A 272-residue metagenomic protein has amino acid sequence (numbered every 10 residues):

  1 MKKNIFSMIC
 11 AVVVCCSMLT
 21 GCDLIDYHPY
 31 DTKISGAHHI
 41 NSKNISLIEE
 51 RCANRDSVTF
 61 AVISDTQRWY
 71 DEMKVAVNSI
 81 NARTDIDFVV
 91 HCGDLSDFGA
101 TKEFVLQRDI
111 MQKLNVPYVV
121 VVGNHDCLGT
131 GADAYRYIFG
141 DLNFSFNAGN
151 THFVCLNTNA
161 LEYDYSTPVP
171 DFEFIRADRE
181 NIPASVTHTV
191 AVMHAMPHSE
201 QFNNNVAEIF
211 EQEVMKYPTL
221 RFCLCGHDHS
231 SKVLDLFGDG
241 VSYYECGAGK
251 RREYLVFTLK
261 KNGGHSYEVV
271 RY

Functional and structural regions predicted by a protein language model:
S17-G21: C-terminal motif of bacterial Sec signal peptides marking the signal peptidase cleavage site
C22-L106: N-terminal active-site segment of His-dependent metallophosphoesterases
L24-N41, S46-L47, I63, F146 (+1 more regions): Binuclear metal-dependent phosphoesterase catalytic core
H39-I48, D71-N78, K102-Q107, T130-F144 (+2 more regions): Alpha-helical scaffolding within the catalytic cores of extracellular/periplasmic polymer-degrading hydrolases
S57-Q67, N150-N159, V190-V192, S242-A248 (+1 more regions): Active-site-proximal beta-strand elements of phosphoester/diester hydrolases
D65, G93-D94, G123-N124, H194 (+1 more regions): Active-site glycine-centered loops adjacent to acidic/histidine catalytic or metal-binding residues that shape
M73-A148: Core catalytic region of metal-dependent phosphoesterases/phosphodiesterases, especially metallo-beta-lactamase-like
N81-F88, Y163-S242, E268: His/acidic metal-ligating clusters that form di-metal
